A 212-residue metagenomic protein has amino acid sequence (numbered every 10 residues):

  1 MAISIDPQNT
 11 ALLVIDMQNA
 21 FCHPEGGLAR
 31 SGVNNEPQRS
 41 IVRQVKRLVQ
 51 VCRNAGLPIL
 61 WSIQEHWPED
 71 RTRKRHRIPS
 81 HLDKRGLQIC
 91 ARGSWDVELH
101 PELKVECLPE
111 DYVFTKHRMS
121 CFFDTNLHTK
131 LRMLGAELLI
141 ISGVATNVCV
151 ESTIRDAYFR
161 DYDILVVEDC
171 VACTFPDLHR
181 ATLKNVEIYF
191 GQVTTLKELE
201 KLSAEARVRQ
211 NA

Functional and structural regions predicted by a protein language model:
M1-A11, A20, R47, V51-A55 (+1 more regions): Active-site-adjacent betaalpha module
V14-S31: Short, conserved active-site loops that position catalytic residues or coordinate cofactors/metal ions across diverse
H23, E69-D70: Glycine/Thr-rich phosphate-binding loops of Rossmann-like dinucleotide-binding domains
G27-P37, Q88: Short glycine-enriched, charge-decorated loop/helix-capping segments at active-site entrances that position
I41-Q44: N-terminal post-signal-peptidase region of extra-cytosolic proteins
L57-Q64, V167: Short beta-strand segments at enzyme active-site cores
E65-P68, R75: Short, internal active-site loops enriched in acidic
